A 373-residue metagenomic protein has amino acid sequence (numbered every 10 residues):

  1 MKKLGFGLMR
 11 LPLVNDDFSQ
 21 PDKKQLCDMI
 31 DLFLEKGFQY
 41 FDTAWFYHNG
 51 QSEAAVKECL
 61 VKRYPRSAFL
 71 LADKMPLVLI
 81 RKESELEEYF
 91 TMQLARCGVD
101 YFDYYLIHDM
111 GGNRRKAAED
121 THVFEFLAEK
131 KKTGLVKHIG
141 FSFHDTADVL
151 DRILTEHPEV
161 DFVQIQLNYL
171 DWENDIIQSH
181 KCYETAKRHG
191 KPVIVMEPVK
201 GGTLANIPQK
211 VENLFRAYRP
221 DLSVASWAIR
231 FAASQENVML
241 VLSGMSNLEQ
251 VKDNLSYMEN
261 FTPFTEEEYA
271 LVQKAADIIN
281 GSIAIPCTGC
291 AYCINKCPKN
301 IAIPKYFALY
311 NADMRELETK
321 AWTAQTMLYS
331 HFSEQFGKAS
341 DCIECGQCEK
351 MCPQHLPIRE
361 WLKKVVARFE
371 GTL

Functional and structural regions predicted by a protein language model:
M1-F69, F126, K132: N-terminal binding-site loop/beta-alpha segment at the start of enzyme catalytic domains that lines or forms
R10-K24, K74-E85, N113-K116, E212-P220: Active-site mouth loops of central-metabolism enzymes
S19-F33, K82-G98, D145-L154, V224-F231: Short, acidic/polar
E35, K57-A68, T91-D100, K131 (+2 more regions): Acidic (Asp/Glu)-rich catalytic clusters
N49, M110-T288, Y292-I301, K305-A308 (+2 more regions): Beta/alpha (TIM)-barrel catalytic core signal, keyed to glycine-rich beta->alpha loops juxtaposed to Asp/Glu that bind
L94-R114: Active-site groove signature of glycoside hydrolases
I285-I301, K338-H355: Local cysteine-cluster metal-coordination motifs and their immediate loop/turn environment, predominantly Fe-S cluster
R315-C345, G371-L373: Short Fe-S-cluster ligation motifs
